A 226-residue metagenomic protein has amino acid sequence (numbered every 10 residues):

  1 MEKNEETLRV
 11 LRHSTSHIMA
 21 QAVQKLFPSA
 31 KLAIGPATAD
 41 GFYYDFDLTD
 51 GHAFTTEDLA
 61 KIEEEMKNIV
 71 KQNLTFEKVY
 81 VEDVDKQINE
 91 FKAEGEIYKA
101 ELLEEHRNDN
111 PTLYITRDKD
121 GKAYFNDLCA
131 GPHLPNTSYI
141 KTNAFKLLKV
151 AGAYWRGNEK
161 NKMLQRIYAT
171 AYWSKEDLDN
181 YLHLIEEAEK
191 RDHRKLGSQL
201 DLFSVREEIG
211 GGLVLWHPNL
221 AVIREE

Functional and structural regions predicted by a protein language model:
M1-V10, A22, K31-I34, Y43-E226: Auxiliary tRNA-acceptor-end handling modules of aminoacyl-tRNA synthetases
K25: Metal-associated gating/positioning segment near the N- to mid-region
P36-T38: Structural signature of FAD isoalloxazine-binding scaffolds in flavoprotein oxidoreductases
